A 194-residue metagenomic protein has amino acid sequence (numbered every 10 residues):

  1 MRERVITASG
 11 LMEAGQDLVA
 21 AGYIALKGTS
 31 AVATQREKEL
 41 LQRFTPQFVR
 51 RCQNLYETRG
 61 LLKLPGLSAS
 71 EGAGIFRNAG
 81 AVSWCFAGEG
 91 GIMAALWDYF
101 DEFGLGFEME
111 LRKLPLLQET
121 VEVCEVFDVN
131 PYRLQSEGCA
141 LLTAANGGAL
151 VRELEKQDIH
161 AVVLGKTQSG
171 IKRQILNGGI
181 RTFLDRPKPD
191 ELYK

Functional and structural regions predicted by a protein language model:
M1-K194: Helix-biased detector of long, well-ordered alpha-helical tracts
